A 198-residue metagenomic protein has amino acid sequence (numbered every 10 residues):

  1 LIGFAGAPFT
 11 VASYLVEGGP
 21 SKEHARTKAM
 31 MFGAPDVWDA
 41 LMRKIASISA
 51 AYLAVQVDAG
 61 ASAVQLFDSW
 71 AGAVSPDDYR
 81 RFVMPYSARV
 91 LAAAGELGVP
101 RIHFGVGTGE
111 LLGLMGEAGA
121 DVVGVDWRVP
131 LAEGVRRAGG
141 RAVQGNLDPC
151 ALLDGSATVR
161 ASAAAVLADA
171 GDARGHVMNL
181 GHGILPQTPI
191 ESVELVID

Functional and structural regions predicted by a protein language model:
L1-D198: Active-site loop segments of alpha/beta catalytic cores
